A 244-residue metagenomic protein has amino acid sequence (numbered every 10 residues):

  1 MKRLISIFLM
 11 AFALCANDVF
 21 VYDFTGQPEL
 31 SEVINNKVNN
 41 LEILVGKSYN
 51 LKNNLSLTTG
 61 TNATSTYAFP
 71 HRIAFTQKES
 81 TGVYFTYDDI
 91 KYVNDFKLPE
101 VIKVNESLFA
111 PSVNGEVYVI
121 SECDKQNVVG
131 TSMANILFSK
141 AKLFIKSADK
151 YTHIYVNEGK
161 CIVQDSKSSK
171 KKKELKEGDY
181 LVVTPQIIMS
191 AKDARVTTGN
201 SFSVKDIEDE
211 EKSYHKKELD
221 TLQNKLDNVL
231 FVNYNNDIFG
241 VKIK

Functional and structural regions predicted by a protein language model:
L4-F8, A16-F20, N35-L55, G60 (+4 more regions): C-terminal interaction modules
N17-E29: SH3-family beta-barrel domains
